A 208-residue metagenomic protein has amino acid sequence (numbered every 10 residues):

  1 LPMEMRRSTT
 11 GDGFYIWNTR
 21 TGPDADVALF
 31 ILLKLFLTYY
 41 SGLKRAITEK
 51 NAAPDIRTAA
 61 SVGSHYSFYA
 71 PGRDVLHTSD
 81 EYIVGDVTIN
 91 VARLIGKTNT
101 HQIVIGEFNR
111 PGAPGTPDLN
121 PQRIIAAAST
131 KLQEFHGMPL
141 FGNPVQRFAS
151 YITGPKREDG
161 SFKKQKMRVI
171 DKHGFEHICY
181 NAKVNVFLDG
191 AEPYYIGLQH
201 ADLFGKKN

Functional and structural regions predicted by a protein language model:
L1, K34-L35: Active-site-proximal alpha-helical element of nucleotidyl cyclase-like catalytic domains and analogous helices
P2-A25, R45-V84: Catalytic core of nucleotidyl cyclases, primarily class III adenylyl/guanylyl cyclases
A28-L32: Extracellular or lumenal secretory-pathway regions
T38-K44: Ordered, amphipathic secondary-structure segments that act as subunit-interaction surfaces in large macromolecular
G72-D86, P117-S129: Short, surface-exposed, charged loop/turn segments at secondary-structure junctions
I83, V87-I105: A contiguous pocket-lining binding segment that forms or flanks enzyme active sites
T100-N208: Intrinsically disordered, glycine/charged-rich C-terminal tails and inter-domain linkers that flank nucleotidyl cyclase
